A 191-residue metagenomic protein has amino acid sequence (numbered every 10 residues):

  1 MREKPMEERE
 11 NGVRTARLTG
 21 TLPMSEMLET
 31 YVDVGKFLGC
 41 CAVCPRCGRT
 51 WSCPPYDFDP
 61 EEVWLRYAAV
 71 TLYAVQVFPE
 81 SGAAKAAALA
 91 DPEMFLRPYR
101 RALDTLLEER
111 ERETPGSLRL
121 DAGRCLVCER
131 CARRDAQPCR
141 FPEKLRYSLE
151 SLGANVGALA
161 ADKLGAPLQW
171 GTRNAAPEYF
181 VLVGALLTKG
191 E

Functional and structural regions predicted by a protein language model:
M1-M6: N-terminal amphipathic/basic-hydrophobic helices that include classical n-h-c signal peptides and signal-anchor
E8-E10: N-terminal donor/sugar-recognition subdomains of glycan-related enzymes, prototypically the membrane-proximal stem
T15-E191: Catalytic cores of enzyme domains
